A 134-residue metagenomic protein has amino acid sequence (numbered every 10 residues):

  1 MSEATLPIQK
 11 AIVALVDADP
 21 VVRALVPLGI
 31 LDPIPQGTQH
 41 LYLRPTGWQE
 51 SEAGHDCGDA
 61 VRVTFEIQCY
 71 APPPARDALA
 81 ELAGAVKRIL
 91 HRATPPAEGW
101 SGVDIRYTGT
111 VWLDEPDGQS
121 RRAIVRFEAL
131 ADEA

Functional and structural regions predicted by a protein language model:
M1-P33, T46-A134: Charged, amphipathic alpha-helical segments and their flanking helix caps
T38-G47: Charged, often glycine-rich, active-site loop that binds/positions anionic groups
